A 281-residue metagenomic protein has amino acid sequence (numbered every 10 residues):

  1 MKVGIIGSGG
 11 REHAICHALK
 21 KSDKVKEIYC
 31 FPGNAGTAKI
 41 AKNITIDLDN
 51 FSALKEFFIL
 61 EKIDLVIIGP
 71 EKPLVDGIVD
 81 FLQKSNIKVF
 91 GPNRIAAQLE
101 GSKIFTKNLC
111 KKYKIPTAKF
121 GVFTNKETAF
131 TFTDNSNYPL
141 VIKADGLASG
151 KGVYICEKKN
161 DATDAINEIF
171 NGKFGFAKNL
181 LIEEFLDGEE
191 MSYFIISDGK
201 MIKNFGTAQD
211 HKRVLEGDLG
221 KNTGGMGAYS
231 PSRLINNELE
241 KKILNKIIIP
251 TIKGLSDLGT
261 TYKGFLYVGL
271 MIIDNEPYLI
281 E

Functional and structural regions predicted by a protein language model:
M1-R94: ATP-binding N-terminal substructure of ATP-dependent carboxylate-amine bond-forming enzymes
I5, C30-F31, I67-I68, V89-P92 (+6 more regions): General beta-strand structural signal in soluble alpha/beta enzymes
N43-D49, G121-N125, C156: Short acidic-hydrophobic, aromatic-tinged amphipathic segments that line or gate anion-handling sites
F58-I63, N135-S136, F176: Glycine-rich phosphate-binding loop signature in dinucleotide/nucleotide-binding domains
F90-G152: A conserved helix-loop-beta module that forms one wall/lid of the active-site cleft in ATP-utilizing catalytic domains
G152-I280: Internal nucleotide-binding/catalytic subdomain
